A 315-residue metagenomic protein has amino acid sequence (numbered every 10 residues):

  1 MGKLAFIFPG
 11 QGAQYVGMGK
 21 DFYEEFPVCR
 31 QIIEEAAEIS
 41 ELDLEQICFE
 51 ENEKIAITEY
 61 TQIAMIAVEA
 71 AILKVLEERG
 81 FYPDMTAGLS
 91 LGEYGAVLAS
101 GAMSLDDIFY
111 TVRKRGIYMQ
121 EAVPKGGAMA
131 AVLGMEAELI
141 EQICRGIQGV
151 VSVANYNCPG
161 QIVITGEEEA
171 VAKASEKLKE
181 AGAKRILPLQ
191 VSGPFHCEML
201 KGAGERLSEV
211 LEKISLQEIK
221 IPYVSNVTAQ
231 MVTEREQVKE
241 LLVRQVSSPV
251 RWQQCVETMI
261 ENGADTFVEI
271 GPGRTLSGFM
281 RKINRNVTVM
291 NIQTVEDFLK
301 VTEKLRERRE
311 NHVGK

Functional and structural regions predicted by a protein language model:
G2-L139, R185, L189, T266-E296: FabD-like malonyl-/acyl-CoA
Q11-A13, E38-S40, S100-S247: Alpha/beta catalytic cores of group-transfer enzymes, especially the acyltransferase/condensing modules of polyketide
T61-I63, Y118, P194, P249 (+1 more regions): Glycine-rich phosphate/pyrophosphate-binding beta-alpha loops
E77, K179, I260-G263: Non-catalytic positions within long, well-ordered alpha-helices that form the structural scaffold/packing of enzyme
V224, V243, V256-I260, S277 (+1 more regions): Generic hydrophobic alpha-helical scaffold/packing signal
S247-A264: A short, acidic, amphipathic alpha-helical segment used as a generic capping/interface helix at domain edges
N286-K315: Short, basic/aromatic-enriched C-terminal tail that caps enzymatic domains
